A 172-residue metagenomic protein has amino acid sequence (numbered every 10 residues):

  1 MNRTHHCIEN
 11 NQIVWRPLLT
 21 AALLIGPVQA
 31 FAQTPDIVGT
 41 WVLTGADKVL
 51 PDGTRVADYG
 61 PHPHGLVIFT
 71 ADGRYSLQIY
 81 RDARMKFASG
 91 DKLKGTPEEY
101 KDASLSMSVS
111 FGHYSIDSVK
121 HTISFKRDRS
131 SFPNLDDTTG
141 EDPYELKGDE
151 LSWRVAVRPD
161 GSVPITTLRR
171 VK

Functional and structural regions predicted by a protein language model:
M1-H6, L24, F31, A57-Y59: A subset of signal/propeptide-processing and intrinsically disordered low-complexity segments in secreted/extracellular
N2-L19: Bacterial N-terminal signal peptides that target proteins for export
R16-Q29: Bacterial N-terminal signal peptides
A30-K172: Lipid interaction determinants
